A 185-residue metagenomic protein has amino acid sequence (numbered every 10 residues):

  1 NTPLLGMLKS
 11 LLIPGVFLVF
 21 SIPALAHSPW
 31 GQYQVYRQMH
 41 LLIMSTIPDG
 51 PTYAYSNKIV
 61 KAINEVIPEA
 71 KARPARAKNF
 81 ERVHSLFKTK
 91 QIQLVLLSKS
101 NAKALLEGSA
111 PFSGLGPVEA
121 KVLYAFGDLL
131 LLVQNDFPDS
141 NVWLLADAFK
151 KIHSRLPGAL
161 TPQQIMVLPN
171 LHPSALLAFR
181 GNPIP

Functional and structural regions predicted by a protein language model:
A26-I43, A175-I184: Immediate post-signal peptide segment of exported/extracytoplasmic ligand-binding proteins
M39-Y55: Extracytoplasmic "Venus flytrap"
T52-P68: Short, polar/charged alpha-helical segment
P68-S85, M166-L171: Short helix-initiation/N-cap motifs at beta->coil->alpha
Q93-S113, L177: A ligand-binding cleft/hinge motif common to bilobed small-molecule-binding domains
S109-A125: Short beta-strand->loop
L123-N141: A bilobed periplasmic-binding-protein/Venus flytrap-type ligand-binding module shared by bacterial periplasmic
R155-P185: An extracytoplasmic/periplasmic, membrane-proximal ligand-sensing/linker region
